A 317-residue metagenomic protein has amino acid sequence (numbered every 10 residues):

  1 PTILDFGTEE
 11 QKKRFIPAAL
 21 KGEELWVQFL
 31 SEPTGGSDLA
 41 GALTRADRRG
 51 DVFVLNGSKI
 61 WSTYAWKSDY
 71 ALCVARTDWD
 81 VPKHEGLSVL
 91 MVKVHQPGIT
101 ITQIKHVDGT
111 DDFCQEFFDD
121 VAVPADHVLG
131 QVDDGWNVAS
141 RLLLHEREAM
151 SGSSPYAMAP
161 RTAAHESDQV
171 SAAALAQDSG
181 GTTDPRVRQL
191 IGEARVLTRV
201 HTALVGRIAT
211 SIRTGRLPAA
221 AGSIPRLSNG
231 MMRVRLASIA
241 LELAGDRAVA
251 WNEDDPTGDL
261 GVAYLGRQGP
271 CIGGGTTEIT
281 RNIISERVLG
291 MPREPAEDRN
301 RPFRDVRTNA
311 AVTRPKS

Functional and structural regions predicted by a protein language model:
P1-E10, G36-L39, V52: N-terminal glycine-rich flavin-associated loop
G22-L30: A short, Trp-centered hydrophobic/proline-enriched beta-strand micro-motif
T44-D47: A structural signal for short hydrophobic beta-strand segments in well-ordered beta-sheet cores
V52, N56-T102: A short core secondary-structure module
I60-W66, V107-D108, G269-G274: Glycine-rich phosphate/pyrophosphate-binding beta-alpha loops
I99-T202, P270, V306-S317: Glycine-rich beta->alpha junctions and the first turn(s) of the following alpha-helix
V138-P155, A248-S317: Glycine-rich phosphate/cofactor-binding loops in nucleotide/flavin-utilizing enzymes
P185-R188, R199-G258: C-terminal helix-coil-helix/basic helical segment that borders enzyme active sites and/or dimer interfaces and provides
